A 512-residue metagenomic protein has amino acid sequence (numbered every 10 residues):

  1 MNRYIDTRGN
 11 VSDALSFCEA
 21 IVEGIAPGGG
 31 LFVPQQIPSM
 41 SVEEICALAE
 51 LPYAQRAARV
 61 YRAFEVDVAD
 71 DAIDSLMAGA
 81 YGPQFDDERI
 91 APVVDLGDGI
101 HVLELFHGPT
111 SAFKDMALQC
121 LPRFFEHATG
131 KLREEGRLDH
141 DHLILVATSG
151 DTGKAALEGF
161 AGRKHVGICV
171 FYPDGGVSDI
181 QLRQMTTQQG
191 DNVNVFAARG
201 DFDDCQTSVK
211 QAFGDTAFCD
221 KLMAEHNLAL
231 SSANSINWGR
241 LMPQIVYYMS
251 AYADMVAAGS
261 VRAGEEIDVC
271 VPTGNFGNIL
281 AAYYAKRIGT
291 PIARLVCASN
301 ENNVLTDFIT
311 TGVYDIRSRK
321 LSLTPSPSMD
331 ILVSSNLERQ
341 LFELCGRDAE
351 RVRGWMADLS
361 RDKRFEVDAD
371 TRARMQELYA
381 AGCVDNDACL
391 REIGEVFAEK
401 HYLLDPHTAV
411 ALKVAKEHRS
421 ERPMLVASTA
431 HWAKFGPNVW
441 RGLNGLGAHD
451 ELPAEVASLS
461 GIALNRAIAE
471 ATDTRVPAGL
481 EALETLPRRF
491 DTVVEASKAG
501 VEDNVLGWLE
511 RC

Functional and structural regions predicted by a protein language model:
M1-C512: PLP-dependent amino-acid enzyme catalytic core
